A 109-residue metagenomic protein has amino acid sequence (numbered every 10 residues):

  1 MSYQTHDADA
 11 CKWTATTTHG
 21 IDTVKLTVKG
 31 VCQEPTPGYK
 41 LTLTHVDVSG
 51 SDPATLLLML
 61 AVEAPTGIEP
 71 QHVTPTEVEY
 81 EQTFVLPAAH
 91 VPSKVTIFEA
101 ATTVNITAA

Functional and structural regions predicted by a protein language model:
M1-A109: Exposed, flexible binding/inhibitory loops of compact, secreted disulfide-stabilized domains
